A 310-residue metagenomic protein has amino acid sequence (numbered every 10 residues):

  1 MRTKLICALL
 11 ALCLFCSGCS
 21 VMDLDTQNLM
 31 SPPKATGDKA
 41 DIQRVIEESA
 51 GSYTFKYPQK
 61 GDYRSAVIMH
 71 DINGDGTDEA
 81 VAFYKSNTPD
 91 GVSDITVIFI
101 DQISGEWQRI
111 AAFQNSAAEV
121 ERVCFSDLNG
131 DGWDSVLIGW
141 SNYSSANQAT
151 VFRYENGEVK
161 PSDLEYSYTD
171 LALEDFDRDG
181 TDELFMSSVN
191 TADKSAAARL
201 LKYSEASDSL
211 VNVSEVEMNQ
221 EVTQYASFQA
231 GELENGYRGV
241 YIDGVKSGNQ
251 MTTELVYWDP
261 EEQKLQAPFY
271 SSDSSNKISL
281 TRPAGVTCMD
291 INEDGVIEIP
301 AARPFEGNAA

Functional and structural regions predicted by a protein language model:
R2-D23: Sec-dependent N-terminal signal peptides of Gram-positive bacterial secreted proteins and lipoproteins
C19-A310: Beta-propeller-forming repeat regions
